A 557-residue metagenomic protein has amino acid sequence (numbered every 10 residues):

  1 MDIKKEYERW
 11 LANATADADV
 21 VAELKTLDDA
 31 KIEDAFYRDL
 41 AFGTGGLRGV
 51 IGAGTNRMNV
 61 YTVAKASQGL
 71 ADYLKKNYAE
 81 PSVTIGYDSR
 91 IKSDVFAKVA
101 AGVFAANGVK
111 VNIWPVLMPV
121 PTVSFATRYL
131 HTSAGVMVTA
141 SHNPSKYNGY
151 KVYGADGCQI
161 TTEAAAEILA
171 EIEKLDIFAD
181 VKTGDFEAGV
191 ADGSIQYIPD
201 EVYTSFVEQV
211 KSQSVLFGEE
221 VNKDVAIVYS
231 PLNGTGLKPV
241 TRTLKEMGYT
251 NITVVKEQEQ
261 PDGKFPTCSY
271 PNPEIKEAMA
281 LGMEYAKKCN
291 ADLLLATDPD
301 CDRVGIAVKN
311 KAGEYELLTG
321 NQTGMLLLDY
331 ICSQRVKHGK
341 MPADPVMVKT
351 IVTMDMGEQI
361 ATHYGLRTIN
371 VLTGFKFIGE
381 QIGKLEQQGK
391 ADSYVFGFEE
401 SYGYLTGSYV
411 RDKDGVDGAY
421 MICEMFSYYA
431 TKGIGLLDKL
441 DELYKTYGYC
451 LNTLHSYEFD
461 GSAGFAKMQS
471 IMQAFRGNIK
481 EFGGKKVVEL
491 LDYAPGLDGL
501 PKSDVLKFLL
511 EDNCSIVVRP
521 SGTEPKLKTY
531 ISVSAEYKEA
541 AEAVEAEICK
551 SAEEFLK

Functional and structural regions predicted by a protein language model:
D2-A100, N107, A188-V190, I195-D224 (+1 more regions): An N-terminal, well-structured beta->alpha segment
K31-F36, L40, N148-A280, E284-A286: Gly/Ser/Thr-enriched, mixed-charge loops and adjacent short helices that form phosphate/oxyanion-binding elements
F36-N56, A140-S141, P231-T243, P299 (+3 more regions): Conserved phosphate/anionic-ligand binding catalytic regions in large, soluble enzymes, centered on
T84-Y147, E246, T250-G305: N-terminal small/polar loop signature for handling phosphorylated ligands or for N-terminal nucleophile
V95-F104, Y147-Y153, D302-N321, G357-I360: Short Gly/Thr/Asp-enriched flexible loops that form oxyanion-binding sites at enzyme active sites
Y153-T183, N321-D344, K349-E358, S427: Glycine-rich phosphate-binding loop plus the immediately following alpha-helix
K287, A291-L293, E314-E316, Q334-R519 (+3 more regions): Phosphate-binding and adjacent anionic-ligand microenvironments
